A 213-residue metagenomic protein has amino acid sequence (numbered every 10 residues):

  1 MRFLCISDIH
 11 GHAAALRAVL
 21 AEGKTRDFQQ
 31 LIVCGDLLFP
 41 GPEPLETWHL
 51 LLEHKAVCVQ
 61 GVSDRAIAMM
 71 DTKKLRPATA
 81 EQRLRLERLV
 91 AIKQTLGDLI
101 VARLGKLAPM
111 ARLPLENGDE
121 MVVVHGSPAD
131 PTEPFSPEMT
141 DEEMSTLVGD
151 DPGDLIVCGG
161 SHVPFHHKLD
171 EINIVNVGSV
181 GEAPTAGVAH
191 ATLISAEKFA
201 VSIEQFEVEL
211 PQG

Functional and structural regions predicted by a protein language model:
M1-L4, R112-V122, L169-N173, A200-V201: Beta-strand-turn-beta hairpins that frame and shape the catalytic cleft of phosphate-ester-processing enzymes
R2-T95, G105: Core catalytic region of metal-dependent phosphoesterases/phosphodiesterases, especially metallo-beta-lactamase-like
H10-A15, F39-P42, S63-M69, P131 (+2 more regions): Active-site environment of divalent metal-dependent phosphoester hydrolases
G23-F28, L115-N117, G149-P152, L193 (+1 more regions): Glycine-rich phosphate-binding loop signature in dinucleotide/nucleotide-binding domains
P77-R83, E116-D151: Active-site-proximal segments of metal-dependent phosphoesterases and phosphodiesterases across multiple
E138-H167, I172-V175, V180: Anionic-ligand binding region
H167-G213: Acidic, His/Gly-rich catalytic cores of divalent-metal-dependent hydrolytic chemistry
